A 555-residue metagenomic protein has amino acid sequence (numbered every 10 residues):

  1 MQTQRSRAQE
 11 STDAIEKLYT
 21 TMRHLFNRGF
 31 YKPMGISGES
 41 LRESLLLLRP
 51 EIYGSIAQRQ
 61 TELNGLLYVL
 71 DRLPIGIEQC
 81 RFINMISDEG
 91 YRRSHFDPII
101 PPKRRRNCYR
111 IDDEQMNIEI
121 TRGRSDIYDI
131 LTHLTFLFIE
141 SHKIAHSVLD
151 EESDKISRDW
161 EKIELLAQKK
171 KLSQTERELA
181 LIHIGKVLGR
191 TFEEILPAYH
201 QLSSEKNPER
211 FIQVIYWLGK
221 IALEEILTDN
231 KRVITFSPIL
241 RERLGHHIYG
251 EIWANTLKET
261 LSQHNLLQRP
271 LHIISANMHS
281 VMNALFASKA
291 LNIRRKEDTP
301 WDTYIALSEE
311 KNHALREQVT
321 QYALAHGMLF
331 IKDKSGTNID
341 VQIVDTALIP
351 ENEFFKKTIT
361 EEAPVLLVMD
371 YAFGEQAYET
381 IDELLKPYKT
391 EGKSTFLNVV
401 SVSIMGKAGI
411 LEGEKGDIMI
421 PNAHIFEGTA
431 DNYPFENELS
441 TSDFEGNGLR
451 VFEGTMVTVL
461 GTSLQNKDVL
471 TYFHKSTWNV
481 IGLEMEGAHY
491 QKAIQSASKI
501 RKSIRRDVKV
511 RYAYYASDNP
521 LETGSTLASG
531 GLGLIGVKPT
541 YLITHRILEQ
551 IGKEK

Functional and structural regions predicted by a protein language model:
M1-K555: Accessory terminal and edge-of-domain segments that mediate assembly/interaction and cofactor placement around
